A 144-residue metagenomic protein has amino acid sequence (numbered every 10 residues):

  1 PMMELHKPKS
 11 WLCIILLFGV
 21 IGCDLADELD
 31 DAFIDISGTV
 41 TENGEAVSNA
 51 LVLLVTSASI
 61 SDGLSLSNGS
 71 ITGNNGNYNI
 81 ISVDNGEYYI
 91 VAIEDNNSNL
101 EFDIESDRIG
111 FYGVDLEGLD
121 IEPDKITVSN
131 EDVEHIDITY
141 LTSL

Functional and structural regions predicted by a protein language model:
M3-L12: Bacterial N-terminal signal peptides that target proteins for export
G19-G22: C-terminal motif of bacterial Sec signal peptides marking the signal peptidase cleavage site
D24-D30: Bacterial lipoprotein signal-peptidase II cleavage site
L25, N96-I136, L144: Structured interaction patches on ligand/partner-binding surfaces of diverse proteins
I34-E42, G76, I138: A short, amphipathic beta-strand motif
E42-L64: Short, ordered, surface-exposed loop/turn motifs in non-cytosolic proteins
A58-N77: Short, acidic Ser/Thr/Gly-rich low-complexity loop/linker segments typical of extracellular and cell-surface proteins
N79-Y89, I93-N96: Short Pro-Gly-centered beta-turn/loop motif in secreted/extracellular proteins
